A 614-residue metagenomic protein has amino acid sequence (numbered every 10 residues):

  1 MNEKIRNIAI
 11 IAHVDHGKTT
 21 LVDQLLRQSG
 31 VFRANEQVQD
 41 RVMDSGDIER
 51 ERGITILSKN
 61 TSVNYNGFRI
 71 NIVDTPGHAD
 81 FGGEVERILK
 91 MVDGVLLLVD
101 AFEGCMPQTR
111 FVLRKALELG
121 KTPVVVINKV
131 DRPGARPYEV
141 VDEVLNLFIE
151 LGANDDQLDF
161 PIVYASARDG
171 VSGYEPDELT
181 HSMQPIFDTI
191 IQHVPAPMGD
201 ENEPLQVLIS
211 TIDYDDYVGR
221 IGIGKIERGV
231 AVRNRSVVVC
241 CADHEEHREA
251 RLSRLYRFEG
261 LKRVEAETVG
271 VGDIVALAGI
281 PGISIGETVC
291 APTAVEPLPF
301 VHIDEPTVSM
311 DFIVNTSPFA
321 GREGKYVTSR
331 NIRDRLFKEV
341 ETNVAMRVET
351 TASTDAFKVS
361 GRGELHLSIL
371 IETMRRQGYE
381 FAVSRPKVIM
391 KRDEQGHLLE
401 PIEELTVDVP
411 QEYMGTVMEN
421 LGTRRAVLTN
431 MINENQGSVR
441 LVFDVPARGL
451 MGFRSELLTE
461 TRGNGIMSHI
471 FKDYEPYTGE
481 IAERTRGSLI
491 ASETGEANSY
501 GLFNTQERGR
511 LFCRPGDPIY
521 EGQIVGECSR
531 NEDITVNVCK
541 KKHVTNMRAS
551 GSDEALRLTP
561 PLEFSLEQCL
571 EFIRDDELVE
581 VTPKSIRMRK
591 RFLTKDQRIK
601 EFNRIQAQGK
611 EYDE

Functional and structural regions predicted by a protein language model:
M1-V99, E103, E143, I212-D215: P-loop NTPase switch module centered on the Walker A-proximal segment
H16, Q28, H78-A79, F102-C105 (+17 more regions): Conserved nucleotide-binding/hydrolysis micro-motifs of P-loop NTPases
V31-S58, F81, L147-D159, I191-L205 (+13 more regions): Active-site phosphate-binding and catalytic loops of NTP-dependent enzymes
T122, R132-Q192: Canonical P-loop GTPase G-domain recognition
P161-R168, P204-D213, T350-G361, K387-D393 (+5 more regions): A glycine-rich phosphate-binding loop feature that marks nucleotide/adenosyl-phosphate handling sites
Q206-M310, F319-R322, R486, T494-T545 (+2 more regions): Conserved nucleotide-binding/hydrolysis modules and their immediate coupling elements across P-loop/ASCE NTPase motors
F258, R263-A266, L399, V445 (+3 more regions): Long insertion/accessory domains within large nucleic-acid-processing enzymes
V295, I303-G437, R448: Charged, conformationally dynamic linker/hinge segments that couple catalytic or nucleotide-dependent chemistry
